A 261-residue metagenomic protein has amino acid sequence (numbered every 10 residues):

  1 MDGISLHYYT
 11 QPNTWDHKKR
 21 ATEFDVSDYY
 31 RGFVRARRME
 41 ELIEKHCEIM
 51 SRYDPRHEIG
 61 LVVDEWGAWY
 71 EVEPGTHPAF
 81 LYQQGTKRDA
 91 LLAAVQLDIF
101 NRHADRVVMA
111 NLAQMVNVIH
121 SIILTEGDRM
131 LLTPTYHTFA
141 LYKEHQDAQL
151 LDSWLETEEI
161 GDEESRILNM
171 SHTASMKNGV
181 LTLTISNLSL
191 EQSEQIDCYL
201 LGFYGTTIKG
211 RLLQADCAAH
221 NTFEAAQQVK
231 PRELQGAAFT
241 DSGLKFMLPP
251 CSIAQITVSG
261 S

Functional and structural regions predicted by a protein language model:
M1-R37, I59, D64-A68, V107-V108: Aromatic- and acid-rich polysaccharide-binding/catalytic face of secreted or lumenal carbohydrate-active enzymes
I4, H46, E65, A110 (+3 more regions): Conserved, mostly hydrophobic/aromatic
Y8, A21, E58-H172: Aromatic/acidic polysaccharide-binding cleft in carbohydrate-active enzymes
R35-D54, E58: Gly/Pro-rich turn-and-neighbor structural signature
R38, L42-H46, L92, Q96 (+1 more regions): Alpha-helical packing segments of well-folded alpha/beta enzyme cores
R52-R56, D105, F203-Y204: Short helix-capping segments at alpha-helix termini
R166-Y204, G210-L212, A254-T257: Carbohydrate-binding surface patches
F203-L248: Acidic, Ser/Thr/Pro-rich beta/coil linker or hinge segments at domain junctions
